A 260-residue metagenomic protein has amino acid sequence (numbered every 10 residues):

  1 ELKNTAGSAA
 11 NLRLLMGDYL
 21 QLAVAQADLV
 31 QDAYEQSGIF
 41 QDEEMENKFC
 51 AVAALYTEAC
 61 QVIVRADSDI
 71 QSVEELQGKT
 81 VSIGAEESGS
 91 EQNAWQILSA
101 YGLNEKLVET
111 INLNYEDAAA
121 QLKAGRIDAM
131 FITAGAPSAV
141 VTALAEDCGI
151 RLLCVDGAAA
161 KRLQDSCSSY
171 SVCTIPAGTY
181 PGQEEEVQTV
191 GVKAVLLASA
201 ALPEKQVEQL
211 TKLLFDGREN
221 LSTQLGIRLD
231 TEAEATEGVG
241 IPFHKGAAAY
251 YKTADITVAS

Functional and structural regions predicted by a protein language model:
E1, E105, A129, V258-S260: Residue-level detector of short coil/turn "hinge" positions at structural boundaries
E1, T57-A124, E237, I241-G246 (+1 more regions): Bilobed "Venus flytrap"/periplasmic-binding protein-like clamshell domains and structurally analogous long
E1-Q77, S82-A85: Short, glycine-/small- and polar/acidic-enriched structural segments that line small-molecule recognition paths
A10, L14, L29, N47 (+13 more regions): Extracytoplasmic/secreted proteins, especially bacterial periplasmic and envelope-associated proteins
M16-L20, E35, V81, S99-L103 (+5 more regions): Sec-exported extracytoplasmic/periplasmic mature domains
A27-L29, Q36-G38, S68, E105-L196 (+1 more regions): Pocket-lining segment of extracytoplasmic ligand-binding domains
K79-Q96, S166-P242: Ligand-binding clefts/hinges and TM-proximal coupling segments of bilobed small-molecule sensing domains
L113, D117, A124, A134-C148 (+4 more regions): An extracytoplasmic/periplasmic, membrane-proximal ligand-sensing/linker region
